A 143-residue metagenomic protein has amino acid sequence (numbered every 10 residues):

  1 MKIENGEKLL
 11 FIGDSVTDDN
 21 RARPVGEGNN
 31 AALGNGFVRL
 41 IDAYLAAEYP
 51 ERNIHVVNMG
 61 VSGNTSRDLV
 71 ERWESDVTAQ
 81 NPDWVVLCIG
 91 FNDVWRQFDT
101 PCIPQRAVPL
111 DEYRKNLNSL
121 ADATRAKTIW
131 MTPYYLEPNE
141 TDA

Functional and structural regions predicted by a protein language model:
K2-A32: Short glycine-rich His-centered loop
K2-N5, L40-H55, N64-A143: Alpha-helical cap/lid subdomain in secreted, periplasmic, or secretory-pathway luminal O-acyl-processing enzymes
F11-I12, N58, W130: A structural signal for the hydrophobic beta-strands that form the central parallel beta-sheet of Rossmann-like
S15, G26, F37, D142-A143: Contiguous hydrophobic segments
V25-G26, H55-V57: Glycine-/proline-rich flexible loop or hinge segments
G26-E48: Short catalytic helix/loop segments, enriched in acidic residues and glycine and frequently bearing histidine
V61: Conserved active-site regions of diverse hydrolases
